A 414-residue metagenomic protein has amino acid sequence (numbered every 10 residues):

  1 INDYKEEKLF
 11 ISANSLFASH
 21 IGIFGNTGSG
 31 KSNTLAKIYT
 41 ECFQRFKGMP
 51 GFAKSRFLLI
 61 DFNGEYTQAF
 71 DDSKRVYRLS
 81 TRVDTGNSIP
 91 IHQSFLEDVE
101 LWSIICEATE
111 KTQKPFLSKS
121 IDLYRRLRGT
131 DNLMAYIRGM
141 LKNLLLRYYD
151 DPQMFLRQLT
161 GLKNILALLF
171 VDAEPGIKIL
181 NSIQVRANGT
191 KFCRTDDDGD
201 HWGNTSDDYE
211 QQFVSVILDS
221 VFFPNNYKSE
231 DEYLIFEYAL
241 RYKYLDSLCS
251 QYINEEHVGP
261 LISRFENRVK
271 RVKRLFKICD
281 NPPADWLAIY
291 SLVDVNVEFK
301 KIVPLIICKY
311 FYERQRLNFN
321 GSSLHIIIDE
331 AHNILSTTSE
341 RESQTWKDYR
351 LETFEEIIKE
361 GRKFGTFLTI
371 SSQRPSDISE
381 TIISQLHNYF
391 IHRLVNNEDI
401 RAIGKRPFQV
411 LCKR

Functional and structural regions predicted by a protein language model:
N2-R82, K405: Glycine-rich phosphate-binding loop of nucleotide-binding enzymes
L16, Q44-A53, P282, R316-N320 (+2 more regions): Conserved catalytic network of the ASCE P-loop NTPase/AAA+ motor domain
A18, N63-Y66, V83, V295-N296 (+3 more regions): Conserved nucleotide-binding/hydrolysis micro-motifs of P-loop NTPases
I21, Y290, T369: Conserved beta-strand position immediately N-terminal to the Walker
K47, G64-F70, Q93-T353: P-loop NTPase motor domains
K54-L58, D285-L287, G321-H325, F364-T369: Loop/turn-to-beta-strand initiation segments
A108, Y349-L351, E355-R414: Conserved ATP-driven motor cores of ASCE-family P-loop NTPases powering translocation/secretion/packaging/pilus
